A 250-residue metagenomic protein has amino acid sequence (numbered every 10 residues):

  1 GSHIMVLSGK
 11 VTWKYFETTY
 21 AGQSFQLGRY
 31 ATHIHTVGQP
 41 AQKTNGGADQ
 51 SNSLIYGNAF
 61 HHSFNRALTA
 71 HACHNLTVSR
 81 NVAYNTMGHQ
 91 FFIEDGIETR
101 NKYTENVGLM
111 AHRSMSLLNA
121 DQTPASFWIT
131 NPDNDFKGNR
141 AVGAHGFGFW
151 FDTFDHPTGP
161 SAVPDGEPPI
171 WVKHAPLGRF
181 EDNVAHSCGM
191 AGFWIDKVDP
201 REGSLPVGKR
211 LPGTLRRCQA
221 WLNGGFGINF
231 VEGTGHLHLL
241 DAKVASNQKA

Functional and structural regions predicted by a protein language model:
G1-F230: Beta-strand/loop edge motif enriched in small/polar residues
E202, R210, L240, A245-A250: Long, compositionally biased intrinsically disordered regions
R216-Q219, H238-V244: Beta-rich accessory regions
